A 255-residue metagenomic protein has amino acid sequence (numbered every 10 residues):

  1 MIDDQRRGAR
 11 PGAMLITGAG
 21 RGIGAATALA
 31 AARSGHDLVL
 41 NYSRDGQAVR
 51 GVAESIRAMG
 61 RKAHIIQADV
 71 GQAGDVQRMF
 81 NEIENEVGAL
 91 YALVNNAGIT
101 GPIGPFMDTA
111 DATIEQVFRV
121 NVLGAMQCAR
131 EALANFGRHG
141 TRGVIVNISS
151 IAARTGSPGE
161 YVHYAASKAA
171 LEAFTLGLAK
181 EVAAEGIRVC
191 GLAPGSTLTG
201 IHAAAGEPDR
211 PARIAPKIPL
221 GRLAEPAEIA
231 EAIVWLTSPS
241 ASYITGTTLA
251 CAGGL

Functional and structural regions predicted by a protein language model:
G20-G22: Conserved glycine-rich cofactor-binding loop
Q77, T100-E115, R138, G159-H163 (+1 more regions): Conserved mid-core segment of classical short-chain dehydrogenase/reductases
Y91, M107-M126, V146, L171 (+2 more regions): Catalytic Tyr-X3-Lys loop
M126, R222-C251: C-terminal substrate-recognition "lid" of short-chain dehydrogenase/reductases
A129, S167: Active-site helix of classical SDR
A134, L176, K180-E181, S242: Alpha-helical segment proximal to the catalytic Tyr-Lys
S150: Residue(s) in the substrate-gating loop at a strand-loop-helix junction that position the organic substrate next
A183, R188, I244-G246: Short, small/polar-rich loop/turn modules that mediate ligand/substrate recognition or access, typified
